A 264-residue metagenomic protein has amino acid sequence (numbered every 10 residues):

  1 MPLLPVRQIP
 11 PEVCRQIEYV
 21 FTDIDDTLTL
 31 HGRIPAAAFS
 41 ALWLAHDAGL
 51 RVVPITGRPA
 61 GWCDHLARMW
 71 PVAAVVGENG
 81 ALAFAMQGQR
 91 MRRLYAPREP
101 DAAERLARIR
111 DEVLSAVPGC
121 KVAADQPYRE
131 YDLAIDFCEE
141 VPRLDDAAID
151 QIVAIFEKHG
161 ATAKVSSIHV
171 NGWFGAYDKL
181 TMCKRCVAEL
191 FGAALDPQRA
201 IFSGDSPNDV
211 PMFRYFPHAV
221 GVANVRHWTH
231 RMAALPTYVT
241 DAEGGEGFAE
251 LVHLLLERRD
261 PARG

Functional and structural regions predicted by a protein language model:
L3, P10, R15, P35 (+1 more regions): Mg2+-dependent phosphoryl-transfer enzymes with acidic/Ser/Thr/Gly-rich catalytic loops
E18-V20, A73, A200: The start of beta-strands in P-loop NTPase/AAA+ ATPase cores
V20, V52, V75, A219-G221 (+1 more regions): Short, well-ordered beta-strand core segments
D23: Active-site residues of response regulator receiver
H31-P127: Active-site phosphate-binding/coordination module
W70-P71, N79, H159, Y215-F216 (+1 more regions): Short, structured coil segments at secondary-structure junctions
I109-Y215: Conserved acidic, metal-coordinating active-site core of Asp-based, Mg2+-dependent phosphoryl-transfer enzymes
